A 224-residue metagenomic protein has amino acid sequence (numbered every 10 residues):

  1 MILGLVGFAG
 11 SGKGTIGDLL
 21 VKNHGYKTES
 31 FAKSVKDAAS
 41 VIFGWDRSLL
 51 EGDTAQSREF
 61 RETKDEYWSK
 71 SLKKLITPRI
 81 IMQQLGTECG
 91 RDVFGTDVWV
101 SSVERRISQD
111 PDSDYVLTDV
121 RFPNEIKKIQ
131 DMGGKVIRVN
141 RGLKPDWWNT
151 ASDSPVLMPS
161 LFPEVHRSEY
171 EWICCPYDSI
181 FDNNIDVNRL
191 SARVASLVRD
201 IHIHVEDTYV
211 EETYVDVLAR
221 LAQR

Functional and structural regions predicted by a protein language model:
M1-L3: Extreme N-terminal starter segment of soluble prokaryotic enzymes
V6-A9, S102, N124-L221: Small-molecule kinase domains that catalyze NTP-dependent phosphoryl transfer to phosphate-bearing small molecules
K13: Conserved lysine of the Walker
I16: Hydrophobic positions on the alpha1 helix immediately C-terminal to the Walker A/P-loop
L19: Active-site signature of alpha/beta-hydrolase-fold catalytic machinery across serine- and Asp/Cys-nucleophile hydrolases
K22-E29: Post-Walker A helix-loop "phosphate-sensing" segment adjacent to the P-loop in P-loop NTPases
K33-S113: ATP-dependent small-molecule kinase phosphotransfer cores that center on conserved nucleotide phosphate-binding segments
D119-F122: Short, well-ordered beta-to-alpha junction loops that form the rim of enzyme active sites and present histidine/acidic
